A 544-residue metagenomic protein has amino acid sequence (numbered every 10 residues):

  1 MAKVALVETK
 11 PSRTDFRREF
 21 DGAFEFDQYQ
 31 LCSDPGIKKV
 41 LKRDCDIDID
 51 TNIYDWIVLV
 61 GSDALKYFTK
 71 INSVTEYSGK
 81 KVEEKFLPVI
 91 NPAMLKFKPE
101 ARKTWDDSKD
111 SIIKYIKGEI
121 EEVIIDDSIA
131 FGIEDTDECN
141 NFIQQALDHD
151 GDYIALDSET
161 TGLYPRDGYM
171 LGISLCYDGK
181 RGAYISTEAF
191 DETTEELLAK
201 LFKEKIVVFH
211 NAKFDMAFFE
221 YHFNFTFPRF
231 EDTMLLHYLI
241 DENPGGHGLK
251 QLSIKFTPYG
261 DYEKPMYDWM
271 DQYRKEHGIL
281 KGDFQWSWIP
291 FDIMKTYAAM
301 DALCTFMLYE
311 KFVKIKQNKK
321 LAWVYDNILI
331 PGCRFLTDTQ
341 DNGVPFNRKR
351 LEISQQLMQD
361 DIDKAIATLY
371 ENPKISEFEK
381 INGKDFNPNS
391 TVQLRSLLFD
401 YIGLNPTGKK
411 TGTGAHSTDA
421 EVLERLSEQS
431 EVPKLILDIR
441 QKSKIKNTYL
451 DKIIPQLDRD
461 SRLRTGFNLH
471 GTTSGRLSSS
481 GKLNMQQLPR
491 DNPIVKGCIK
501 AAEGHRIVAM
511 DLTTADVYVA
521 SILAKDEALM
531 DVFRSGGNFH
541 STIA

Functional and structural regions predicted by a protein language model:
M1-E122: A polyanion-binding, active-site-adjacent surface
K3-V4, I53-W56, F202-V207, G383-D385 (+1 more regions): Short active-site oxyanion
V4-L6, R13, R18-D27, E122-K255 (+2 more regions): Conserved RNase H-like, two-metal-ion catalytic cores of nucleic-acid enzymes
W56-V60, I206-K213, N387, D511: Short glycine-rich phosphate-binding loop at a beta-alpha junction
D63-L65, F214-D215, Q393: Alpha-helix capping/helix-boundary segments
T69-K98, W105, K109, C176-D178 (+3 more regions): Metal-dependent phosphoesterase core characteristic of DEDDh/y 3'-5' exonuclease domains
G118-S186, P244, K255-T257, W269-I494 (+3 more regions): Conserved "right-hand" nucleotidyltransferase catalytic core of DNA-directed polymerases
C498-A520, F533-A544: Conserved catalytic alpha/beta cores of large enzymes that bind or transform nucleotide phosphates and polynucleotides
